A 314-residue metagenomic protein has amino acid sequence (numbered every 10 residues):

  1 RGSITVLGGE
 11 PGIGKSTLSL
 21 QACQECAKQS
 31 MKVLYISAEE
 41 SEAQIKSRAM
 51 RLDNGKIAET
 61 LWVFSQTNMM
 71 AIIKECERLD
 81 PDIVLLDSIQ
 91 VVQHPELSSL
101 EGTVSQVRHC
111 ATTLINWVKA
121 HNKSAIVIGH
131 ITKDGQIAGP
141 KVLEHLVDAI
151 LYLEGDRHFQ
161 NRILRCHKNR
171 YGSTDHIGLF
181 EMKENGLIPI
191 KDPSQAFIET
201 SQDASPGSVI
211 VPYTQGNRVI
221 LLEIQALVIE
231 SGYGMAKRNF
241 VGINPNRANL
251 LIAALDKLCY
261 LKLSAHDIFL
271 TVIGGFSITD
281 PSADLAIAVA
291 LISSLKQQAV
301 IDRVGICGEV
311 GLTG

Functional and structural regions predicted by a protein language model:
R1-Q24, S30-K32, K46-W62, N68-I83 (+1 more regions): Peripheral, non-AAA+ core regions of ATP-driven protein-machinery
Y35-S47: AAA+/P-loop NTPase substrate/partner-engagement loops
E40, T67-N68: Short beta->alpha linker loops
